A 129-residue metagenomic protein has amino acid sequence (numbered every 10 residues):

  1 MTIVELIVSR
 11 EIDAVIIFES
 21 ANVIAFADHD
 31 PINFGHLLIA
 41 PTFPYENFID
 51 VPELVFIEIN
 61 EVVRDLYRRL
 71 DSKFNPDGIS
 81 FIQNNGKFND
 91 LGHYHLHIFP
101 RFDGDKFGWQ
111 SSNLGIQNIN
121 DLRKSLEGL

Functional and structural regions predicted by a protein language model:
M1-L129: HIT superfamily nucleotide-processing domains
